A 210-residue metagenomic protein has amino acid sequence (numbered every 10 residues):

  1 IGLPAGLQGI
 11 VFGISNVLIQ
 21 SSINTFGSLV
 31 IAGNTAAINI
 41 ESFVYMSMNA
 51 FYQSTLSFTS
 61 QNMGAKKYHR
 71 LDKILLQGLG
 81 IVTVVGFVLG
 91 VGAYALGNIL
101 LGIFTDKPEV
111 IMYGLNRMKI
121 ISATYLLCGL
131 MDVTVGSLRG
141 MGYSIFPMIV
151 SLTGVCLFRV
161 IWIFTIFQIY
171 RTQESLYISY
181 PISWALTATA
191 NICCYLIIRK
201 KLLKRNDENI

Functional and structural regions predicted by a protein language model:
I1-G9, G13, S21, S42 (+2 more regions): Residue-level signature of transmembrane alpha-helical cores of multipass secondary-active transporters and flippases
I1-L3, T59-T124, I166-I210: Short alpha-helical transmembrane segments in multi-pass integral membrane proteins
A5, G9, V17, S21 (+5 more regions): Transmembrane alpha-helix boundary and packing residues in multipass membrane permease domains and related
I10-N39, F43, Q61, I99-P108 (+1 more regions): Helix-terminus/linker motif at the lipid-water interface of multi-pass membrane proteins
Q20, G33-G97, C128-S151: Small-residue-rich hydrophobic transmembrane alpha-helices
L157-F167: Transmembrane alpha-helical segments of integral membrane proteins
